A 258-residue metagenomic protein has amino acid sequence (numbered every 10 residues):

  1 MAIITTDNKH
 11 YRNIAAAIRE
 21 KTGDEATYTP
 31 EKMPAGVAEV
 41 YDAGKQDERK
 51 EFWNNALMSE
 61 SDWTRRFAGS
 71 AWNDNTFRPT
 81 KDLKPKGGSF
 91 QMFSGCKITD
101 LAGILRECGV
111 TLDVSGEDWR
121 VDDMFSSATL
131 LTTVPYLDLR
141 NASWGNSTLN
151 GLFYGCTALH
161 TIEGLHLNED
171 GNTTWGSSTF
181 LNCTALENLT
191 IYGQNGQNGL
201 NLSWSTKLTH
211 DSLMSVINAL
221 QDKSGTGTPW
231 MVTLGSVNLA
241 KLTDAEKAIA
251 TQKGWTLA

Functional and structural regions predicted by a protein language model:
M1-P79, P85-G87: Surface-exposed receptor/substrate recognition regions of extracellular proteins
N13, T148, S212-S215, A245: Extracytoplasmic/secreted proteins, especially bacterial periplasmic and envelope-associated proteins
G23-D24, V110, G254-T256: Short aromatic/hydrophobic-glycine micro-motifs
R49-G87, S94-W119, S126-N146, Y154-T173 (+4 more regions): Structural signature of tandem-repeat unit edges
N238-A258: Extracellular/surface-exposed low-complexity segments
